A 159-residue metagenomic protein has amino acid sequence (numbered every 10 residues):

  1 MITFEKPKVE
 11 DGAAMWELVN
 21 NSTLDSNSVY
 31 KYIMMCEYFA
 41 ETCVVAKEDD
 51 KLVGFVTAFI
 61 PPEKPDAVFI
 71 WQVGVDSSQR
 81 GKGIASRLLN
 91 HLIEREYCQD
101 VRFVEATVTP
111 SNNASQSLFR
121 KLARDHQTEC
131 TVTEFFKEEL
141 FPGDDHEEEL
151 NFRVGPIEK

Functional and structural regions predicted by a protein language model:
I2-M15: A short beta-loop-alpha structural element at the N-terminal edge of CoA-dependent acyl/N-acetyltransferase catalytic
E17-Y30: Helix-loop element at the rim of GNAT/NAT acetyltransferase active sites that forms part of the acceptor-substrate
V45, K51-P61, A67-F69, G74: Conserved beta-strand in the GNAT
Q72-R80, V108-T109: A short, internal acetyl-CoA/4′-phosphopantetheine-binding micro-motif in the GNAT/acyltransferase core
V75, G81-E94, S117, K121: Conserved acetyl-CoA-binding loop-helix of GNAT-fold acetyltransferases
S86, P110-V132: Conserved active-site alpha-helix within GNAT-family acetyltransferase domains
E96-P110: Conserved GNAT acetyl-CoA-binding A-motif
H126-K159: C-terminal "cap" of GNAT-fold acetyltransferases
